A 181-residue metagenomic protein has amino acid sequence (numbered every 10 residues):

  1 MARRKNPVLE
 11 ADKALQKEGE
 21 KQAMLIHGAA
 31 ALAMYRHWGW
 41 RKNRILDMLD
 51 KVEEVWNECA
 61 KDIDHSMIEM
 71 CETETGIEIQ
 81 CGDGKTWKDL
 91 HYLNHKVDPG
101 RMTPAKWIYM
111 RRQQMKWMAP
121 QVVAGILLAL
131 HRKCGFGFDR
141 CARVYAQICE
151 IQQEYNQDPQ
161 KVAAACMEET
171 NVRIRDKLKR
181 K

Functional and structural regions predicted by a protein language model:
M1-M34, D64-R132, Y155, P159-K181: Intrinsic disorder/low-complexity detector
M48-N57, V144-Q153: Amphipathic alpha-helical segments that form the core helices of the histone-fold
H131-R132, A142-A146: A structural feature that tracks compact, well-ordered secondary-structure segments with a strong bias toward
